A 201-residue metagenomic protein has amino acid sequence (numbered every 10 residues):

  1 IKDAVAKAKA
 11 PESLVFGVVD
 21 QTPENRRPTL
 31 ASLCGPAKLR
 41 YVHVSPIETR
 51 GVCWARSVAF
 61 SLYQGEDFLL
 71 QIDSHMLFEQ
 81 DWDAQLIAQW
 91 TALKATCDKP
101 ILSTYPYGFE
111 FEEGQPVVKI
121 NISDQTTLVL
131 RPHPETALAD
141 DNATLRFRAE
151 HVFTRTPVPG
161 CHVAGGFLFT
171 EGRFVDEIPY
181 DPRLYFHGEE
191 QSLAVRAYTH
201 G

Functional and structural regions predicted by a protein language model:
I1-G201: Catalytic cores of eukaryotic secretory-pathway lumenal/extracellular enzymes that build and remodel glycoconjugates
